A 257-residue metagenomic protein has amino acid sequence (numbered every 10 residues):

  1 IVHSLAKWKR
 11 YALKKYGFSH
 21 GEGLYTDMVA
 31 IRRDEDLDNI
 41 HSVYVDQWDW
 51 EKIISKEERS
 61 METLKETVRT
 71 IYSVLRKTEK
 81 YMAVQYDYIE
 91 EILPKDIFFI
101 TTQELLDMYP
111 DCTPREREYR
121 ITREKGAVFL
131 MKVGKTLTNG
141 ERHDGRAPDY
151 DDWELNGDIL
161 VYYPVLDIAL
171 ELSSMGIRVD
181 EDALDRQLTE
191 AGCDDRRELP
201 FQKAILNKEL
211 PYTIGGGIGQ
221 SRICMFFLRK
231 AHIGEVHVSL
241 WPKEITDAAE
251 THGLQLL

Functional and structural regions predicted by a protein language model:
I1-H41, D49-I53: Class II aminoacyl-tRNA synthetase-like tRNA-binding/catalytic domains
I1-W8, S73-R76, E118-R120: N-terminal short leaders/motifs
L24-T26, V45-D49, K125-A127, N156-D158: Broad gene-expression machinery/nucleic-acid interaction feature
D38-V43, R117-Y119: Short, flexible, solvent-exposed loop/turn segments with mixed acidic/basic and small polar residues
S60-K77: A conserved active-site cap/scaffold subdomain adjacent to cofactor or substrate pockets
R76-C112: Alpha-helical scaffold segments that mediate packing/assembly in large oligomeric complexes
I100-L257: A translation/RNA-centric and nucleic-acid-associated enzymatic feature enriched in Class II aminoacyl-tRNA synthetases
